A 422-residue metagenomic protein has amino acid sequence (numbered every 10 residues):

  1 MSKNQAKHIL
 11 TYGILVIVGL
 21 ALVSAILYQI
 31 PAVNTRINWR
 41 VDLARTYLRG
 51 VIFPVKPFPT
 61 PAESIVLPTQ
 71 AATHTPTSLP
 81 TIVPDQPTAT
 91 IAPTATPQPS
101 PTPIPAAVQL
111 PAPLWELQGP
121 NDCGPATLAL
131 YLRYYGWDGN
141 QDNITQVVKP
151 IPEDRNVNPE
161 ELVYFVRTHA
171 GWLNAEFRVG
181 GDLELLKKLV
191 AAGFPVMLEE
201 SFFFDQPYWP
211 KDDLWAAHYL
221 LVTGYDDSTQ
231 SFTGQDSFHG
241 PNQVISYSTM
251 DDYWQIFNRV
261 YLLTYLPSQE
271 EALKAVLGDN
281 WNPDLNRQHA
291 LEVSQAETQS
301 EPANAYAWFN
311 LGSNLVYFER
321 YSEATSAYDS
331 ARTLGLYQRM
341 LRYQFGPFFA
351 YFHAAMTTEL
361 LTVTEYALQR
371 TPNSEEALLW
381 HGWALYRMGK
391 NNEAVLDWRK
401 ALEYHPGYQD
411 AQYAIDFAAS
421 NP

Functional and structural regions predicted by a protein language model:
Y12-L27: Hydrophobic membrane-insertion alpha-helices, especially the h-region of bacterial N-terminal signal peptides
V33-T35, W39-V108, S330, K400 (+2 more regions): Ser/Thr-rich, Proline-interspersed low-complexity disordered segments
P97-L185, A191-A192, F257-D284, A303 (+4 more regions): Cysteine-nucleophile protease catalytic domains, especially the papain-like/related folds used in DUB/UBL proteases
Q206-W209, D213-L214, T223-F318, E323 (+1 more regions): Noncatalytic regulatory segments and standalone regulatory/sensor domains
D284-E292, E319-A327, A354-V363, G389-D397: Structural signature of tandem alpha-helical TPR/SEL1-like repeats, specifically the intra-repeat loop/turn
S313-S322, D329-W383: Alpha-helical adaptor scaffolds
Y317, H353, R387-M388, F417-N421: Register position in tetratricopeptide repeats
E393-P422: Terminal, low-structured helical/coil segments at or just beyond the last alpha-helical repeat
